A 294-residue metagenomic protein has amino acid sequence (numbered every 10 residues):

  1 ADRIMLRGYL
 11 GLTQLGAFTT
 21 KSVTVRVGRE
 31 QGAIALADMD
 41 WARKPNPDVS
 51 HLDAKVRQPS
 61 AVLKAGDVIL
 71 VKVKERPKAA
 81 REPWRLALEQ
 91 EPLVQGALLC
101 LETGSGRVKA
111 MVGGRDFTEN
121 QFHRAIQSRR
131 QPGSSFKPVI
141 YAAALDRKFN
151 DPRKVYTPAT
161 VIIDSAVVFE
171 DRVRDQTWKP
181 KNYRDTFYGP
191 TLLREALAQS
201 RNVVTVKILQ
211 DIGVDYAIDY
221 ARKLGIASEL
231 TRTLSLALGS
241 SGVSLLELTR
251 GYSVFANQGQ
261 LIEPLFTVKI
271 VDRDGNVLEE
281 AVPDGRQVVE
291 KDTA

Functional and structural regions predicted by a protein language model:
A1-C100, M111, F117-F122, E195 (+1 more regions): A penicillin-recognizing enzyme superfamily signal
H51-S60, K64, E91-G96, E119-V139 (+3 more regions): Short active-site loop at a secondary-structure junction that contains or immediately precedes the catalytic residue(s)
V68, Q131, V139, A143 (+7 more regions): Extracytoplasmic/secreted proteins, especially bacterial periplasmic and envelope-associated proteins
K72, R107, A143, R147 (+4 more regions): Generic, well-ordered alpha-helical scaffold segments in large soluble proteins
G104, N150-A217, L261, R273-A294: Conserved catalytic neighborhood of penicillin-recognizing serine enzymes
S105-G106, S128-I162, A196, G251-F255: Active-site SXXK
V108-E119, R172, Y216-L230: Active-site-adjacent bridging/hinge elements
T177-P180, I212-R250: Mid-domain, small-residue-enriched loop/turn segments at the edges of structured enzyme/sensor domains
